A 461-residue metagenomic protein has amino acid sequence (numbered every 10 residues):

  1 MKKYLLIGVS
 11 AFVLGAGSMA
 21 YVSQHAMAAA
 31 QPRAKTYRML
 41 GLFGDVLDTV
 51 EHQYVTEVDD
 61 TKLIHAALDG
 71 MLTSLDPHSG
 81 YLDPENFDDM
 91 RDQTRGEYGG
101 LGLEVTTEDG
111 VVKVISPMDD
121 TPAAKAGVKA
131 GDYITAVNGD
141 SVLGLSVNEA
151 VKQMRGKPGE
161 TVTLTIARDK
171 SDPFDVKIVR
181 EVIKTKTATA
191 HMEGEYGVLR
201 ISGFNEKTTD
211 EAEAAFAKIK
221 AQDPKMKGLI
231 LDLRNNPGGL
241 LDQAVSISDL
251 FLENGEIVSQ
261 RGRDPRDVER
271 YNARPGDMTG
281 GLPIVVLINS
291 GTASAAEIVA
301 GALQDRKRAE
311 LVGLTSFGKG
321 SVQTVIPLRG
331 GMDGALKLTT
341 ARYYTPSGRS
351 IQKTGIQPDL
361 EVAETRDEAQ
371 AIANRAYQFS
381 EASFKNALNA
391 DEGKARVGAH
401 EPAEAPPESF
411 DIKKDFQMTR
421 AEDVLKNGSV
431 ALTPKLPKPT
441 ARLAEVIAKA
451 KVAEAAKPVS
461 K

Functional and structural regions predicted by a protein language model:
M1-L229, N235-P237, F410-K461: Flexible, low-complexity junctional segments that flank or bridge functional domains
L14, M19, H25-A26, T189-K461: C-terminal "post-core" interaction segments
